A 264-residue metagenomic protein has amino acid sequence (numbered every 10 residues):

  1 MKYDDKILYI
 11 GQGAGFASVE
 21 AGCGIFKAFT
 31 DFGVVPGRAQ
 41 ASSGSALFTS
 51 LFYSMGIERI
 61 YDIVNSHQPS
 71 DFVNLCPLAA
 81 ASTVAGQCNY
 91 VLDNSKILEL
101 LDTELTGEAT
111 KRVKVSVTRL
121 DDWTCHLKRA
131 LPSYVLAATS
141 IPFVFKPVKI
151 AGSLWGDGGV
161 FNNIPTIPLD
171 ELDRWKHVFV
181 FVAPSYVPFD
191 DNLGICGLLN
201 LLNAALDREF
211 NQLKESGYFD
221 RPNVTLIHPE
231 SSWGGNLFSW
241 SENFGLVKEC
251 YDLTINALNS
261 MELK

Functional and structural regions predicted by a protein language model:
M1-S42, S50-K264: Patatin-like phospholipase
